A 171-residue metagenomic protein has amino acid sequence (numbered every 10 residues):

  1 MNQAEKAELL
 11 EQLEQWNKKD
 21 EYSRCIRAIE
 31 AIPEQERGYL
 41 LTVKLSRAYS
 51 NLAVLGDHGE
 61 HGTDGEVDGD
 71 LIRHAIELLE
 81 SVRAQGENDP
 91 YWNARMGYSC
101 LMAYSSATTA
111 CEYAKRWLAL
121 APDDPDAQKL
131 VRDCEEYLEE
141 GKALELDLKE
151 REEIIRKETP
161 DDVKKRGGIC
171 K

Functional and structural regions predicted by a protein language model:
M1-C25: N-terminal leader/linker segments that initiate helical-solenoid repeat arrays
N2-E11, Q35-H61, E87-M102, P125-Y137 (+2 more regions): Amphipathic alpha-helical repeat scaffolds of TPR domains
Q3-A7, S23, G69, R73 (+2 more regions): Amphipathic alpha-helical repeat elements characteristic of tetratricopeptide repeat
D20-R24, S105, P122: Short helix-adjacent coil turns
R24-C25, H58, A110, A143-D147: Solenoid-repeat scaffolds in large eukaryotic assemblies
A31-I32, S81-V82, R116-W117: Canonical positions in the second alpha-helix
S50-S81, L101-M102, T109-A110: Short coil/linker segments at helix-helix boundaries
D64-I76, A107-D126, R132-E139, L146-E158: TPR/TPR-like (Sel1-like) alpha-helical repeat modules
